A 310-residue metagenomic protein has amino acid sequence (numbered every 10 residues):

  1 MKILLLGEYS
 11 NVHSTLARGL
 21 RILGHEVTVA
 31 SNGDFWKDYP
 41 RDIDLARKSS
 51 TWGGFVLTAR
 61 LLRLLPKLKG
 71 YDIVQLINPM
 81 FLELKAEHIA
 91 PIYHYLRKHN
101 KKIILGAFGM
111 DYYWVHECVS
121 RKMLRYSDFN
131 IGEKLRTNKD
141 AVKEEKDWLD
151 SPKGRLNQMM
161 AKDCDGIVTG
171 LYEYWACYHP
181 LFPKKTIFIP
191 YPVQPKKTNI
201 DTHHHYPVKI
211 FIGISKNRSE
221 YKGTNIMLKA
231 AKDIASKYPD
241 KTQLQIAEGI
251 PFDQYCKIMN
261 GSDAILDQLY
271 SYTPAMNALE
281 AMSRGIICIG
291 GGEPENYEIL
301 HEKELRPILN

Functional and structural regions predicted by a protein language model:
M1-I43, K98-H99: N-terminal subdomain of nucleotide-sugar transferases
K2-L6, L65-H88, K102-G106: Short N-terminal targeting/anchoring amphipathic segment
N11-T15, R218-D233: A conserved mid-protein helix/loop that constitutes part of the nucleotide-sugar donor-binding site
Y39-D42, L105-D150, N217, E293 (+1 more regions): Acceptor-binding helix/loop patch of EC 2.4 sugar-transfer enzymes, predominantly nucleotide-sugar-dependent
D42-L45, A264, Q268-S271, M276-N310: Catalytic binding pocket for nucleotide-activated donors in carbohydrate/polymer assembly enzymes
L68-K69, P91-K98, S127-G166: Membrane-proximal helix-turn-helix segments that form the acceptor-binding/catalytic region of lipid-linked
W114-V115, E145-T186, K229: A short, active-site helix/loop in glycosyltransferases that binds the activated sugar's phosphate group
I187-K222, L228: Conserved donor-binding/catalytic core segment of Leloir-type glycosyltransferases
